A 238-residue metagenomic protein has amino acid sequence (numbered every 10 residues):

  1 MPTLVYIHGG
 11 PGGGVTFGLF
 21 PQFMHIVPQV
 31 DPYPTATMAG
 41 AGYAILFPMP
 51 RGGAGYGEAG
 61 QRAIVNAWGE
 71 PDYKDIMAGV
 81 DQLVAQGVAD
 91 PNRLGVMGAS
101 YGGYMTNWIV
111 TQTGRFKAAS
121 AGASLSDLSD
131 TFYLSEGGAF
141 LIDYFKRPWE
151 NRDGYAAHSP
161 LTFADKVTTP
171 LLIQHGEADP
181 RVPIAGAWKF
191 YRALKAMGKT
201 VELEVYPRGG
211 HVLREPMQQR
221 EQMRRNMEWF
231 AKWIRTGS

Functional and structural regions predicted by a protein language model:
M1-G10: Short beta-strand element of the alpha/beta-hydrolase
Y6, Q22-S238: Active-site-proximal cap/loop segments of hydrolase catalytic domains
P11-G13, I45: Serine-hydrolase catalytic-loop signature spanning alpha/beta hydrolases and amidase-signature enzymes
T16-F17: A flexible loop/linker signature enriched in serine peptidases of the S9 family
